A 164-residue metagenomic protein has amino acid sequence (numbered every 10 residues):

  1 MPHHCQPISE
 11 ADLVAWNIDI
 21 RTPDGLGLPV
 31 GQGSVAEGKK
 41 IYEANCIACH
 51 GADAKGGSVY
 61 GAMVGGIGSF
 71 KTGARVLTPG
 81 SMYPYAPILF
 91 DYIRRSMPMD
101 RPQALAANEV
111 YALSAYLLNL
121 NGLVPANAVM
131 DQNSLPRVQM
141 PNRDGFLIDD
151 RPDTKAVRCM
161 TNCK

Functional and structural regions predicted by a protein language model:
H4-I41, G57, P98-P102: Electrostatic cytochrome c docking/interface patches
D12, S34, Y85, L89 (+1 more regions): Stable alpha-helical elements in mature extracytoplasmic
W16, M63, L135: Short clusters of hydrophobic/aromatic residues that line enzyme substrate/ligand-binding pockets
G38, Y42-D53, L113-L117: The canonical Cys-X-X-Cys-His
K39, K55-R94, P98, Q132: Gly/Gly-Pro-rich "capping" loops immediately C-terminal to redox-active cysteine motifs in periplasmic/lumenal
C46, L89-F90, R94-M97, Y111-N121: Amphipathic alpha-helical interface segments used for dimerization/assembly
L105-K164: Flexible coil segments in periplasmic/lumen-exposed cytochrome c-class electron-transfer proteins
